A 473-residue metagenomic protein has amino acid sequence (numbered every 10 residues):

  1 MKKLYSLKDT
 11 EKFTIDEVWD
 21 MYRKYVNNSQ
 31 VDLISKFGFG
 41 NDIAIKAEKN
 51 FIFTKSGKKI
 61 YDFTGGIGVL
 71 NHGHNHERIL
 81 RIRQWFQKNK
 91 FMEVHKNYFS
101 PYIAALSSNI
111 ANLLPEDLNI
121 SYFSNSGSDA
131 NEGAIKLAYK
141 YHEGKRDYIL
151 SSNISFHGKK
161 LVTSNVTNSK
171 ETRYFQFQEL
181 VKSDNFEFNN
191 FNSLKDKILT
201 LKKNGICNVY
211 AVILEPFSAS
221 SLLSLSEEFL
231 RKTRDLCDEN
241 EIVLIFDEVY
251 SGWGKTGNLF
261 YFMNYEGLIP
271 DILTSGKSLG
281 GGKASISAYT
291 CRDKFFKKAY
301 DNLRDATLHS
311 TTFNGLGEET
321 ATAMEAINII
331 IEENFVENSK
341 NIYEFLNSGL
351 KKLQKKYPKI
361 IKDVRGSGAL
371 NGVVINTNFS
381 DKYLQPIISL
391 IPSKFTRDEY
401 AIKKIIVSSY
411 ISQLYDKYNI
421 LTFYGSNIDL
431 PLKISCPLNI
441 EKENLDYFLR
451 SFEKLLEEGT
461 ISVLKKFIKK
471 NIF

Functional and structural regions predicted by a protein language model:
M1-F473: Conserved N-terminal phosphate-binding loop of PLP-dependent enzymes in the Aspartate aminotransferase
